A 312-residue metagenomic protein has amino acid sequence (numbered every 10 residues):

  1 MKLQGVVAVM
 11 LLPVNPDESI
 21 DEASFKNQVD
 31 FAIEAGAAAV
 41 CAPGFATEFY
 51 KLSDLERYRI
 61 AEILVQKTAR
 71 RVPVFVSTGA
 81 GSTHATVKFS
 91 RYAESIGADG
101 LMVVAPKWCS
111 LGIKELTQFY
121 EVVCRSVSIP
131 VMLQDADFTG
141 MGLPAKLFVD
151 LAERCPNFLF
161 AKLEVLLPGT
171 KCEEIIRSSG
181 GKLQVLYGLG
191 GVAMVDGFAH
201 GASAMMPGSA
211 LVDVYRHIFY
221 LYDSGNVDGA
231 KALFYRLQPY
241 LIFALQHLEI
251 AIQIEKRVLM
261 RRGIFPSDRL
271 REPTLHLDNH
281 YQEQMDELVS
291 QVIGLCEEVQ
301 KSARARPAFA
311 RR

Functional and structural regions predicted by a protein language model:
M1-K2, E174: Catalytic cores of TIM-barrel enzymes
K2-G140, L259: Active-site beta->alpha loop and helix N-cap motifs at the rims of alpha/beta catalytic domains
A8, T47, S82, G191-A193 (+3 more regions): Short, flexible micro-motifs
D21-Q28, E56, I60, A85 (+11 more regions): General structural feature for long, well-ordered alpha-helical segments within catalytic domains of soluble enzymes
V72-P73, V131, L159, L183 (+1 more regions): Secondary-structure boundary/capping signal
R125, D137-L248: Catalytic alpha/beta core domains of metabolic enzymes, predominantly
V195-R312: Structured C-terminal cap/extension of enzyme domains
